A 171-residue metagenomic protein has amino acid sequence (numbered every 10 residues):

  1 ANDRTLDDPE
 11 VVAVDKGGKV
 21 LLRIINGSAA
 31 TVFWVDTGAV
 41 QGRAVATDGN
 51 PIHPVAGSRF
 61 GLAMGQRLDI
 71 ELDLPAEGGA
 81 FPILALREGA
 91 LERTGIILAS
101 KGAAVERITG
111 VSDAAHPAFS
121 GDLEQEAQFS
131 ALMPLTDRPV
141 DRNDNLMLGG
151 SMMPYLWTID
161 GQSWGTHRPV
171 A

Functional and structural regions predicted by a protein language model:
A1-E124, T136-D137: Histidine- and aromatic-rich segments of cupredoxin/plastocyanin-like copper-binding domains
A1-G17, G149-A171: N-terminal edge beta-strand
H53, H116, R142-N145, H167: Histidine (H) residue identity feature
F119-P154: Predominantly extracellular/luminal regions of secreted and cell-surface proteins, especially disulfide-bonded
